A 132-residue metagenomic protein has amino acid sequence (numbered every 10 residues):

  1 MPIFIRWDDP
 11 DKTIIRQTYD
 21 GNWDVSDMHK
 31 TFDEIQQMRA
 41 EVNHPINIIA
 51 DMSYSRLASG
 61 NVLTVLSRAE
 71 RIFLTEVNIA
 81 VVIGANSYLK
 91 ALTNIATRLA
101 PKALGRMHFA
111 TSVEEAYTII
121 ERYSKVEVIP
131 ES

Functional and structural regions predicted by a protein language model:
M1-S132: Amphipathic, Lys/Arg-enriched alpha-helical "gate/interface" segment within cytosolic domains that mediates
